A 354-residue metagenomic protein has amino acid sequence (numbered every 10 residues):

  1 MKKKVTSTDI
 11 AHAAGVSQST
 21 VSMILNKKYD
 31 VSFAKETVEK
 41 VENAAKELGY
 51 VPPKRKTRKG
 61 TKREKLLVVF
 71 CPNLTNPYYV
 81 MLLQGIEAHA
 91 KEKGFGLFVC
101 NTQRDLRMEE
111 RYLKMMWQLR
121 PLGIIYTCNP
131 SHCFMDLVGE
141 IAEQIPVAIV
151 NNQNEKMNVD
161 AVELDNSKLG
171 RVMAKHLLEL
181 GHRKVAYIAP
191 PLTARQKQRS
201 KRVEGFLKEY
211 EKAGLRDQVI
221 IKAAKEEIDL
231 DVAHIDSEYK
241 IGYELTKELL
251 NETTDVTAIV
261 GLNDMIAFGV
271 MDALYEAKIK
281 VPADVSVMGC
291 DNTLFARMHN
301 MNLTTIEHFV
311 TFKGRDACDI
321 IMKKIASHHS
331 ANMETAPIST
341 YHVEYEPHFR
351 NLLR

Functional and structural regions predicted by a protein language model:
K2-T6, A45-Y78, L82, K93 (+1 more regions): N-terminal helix-turn-helix/winged-helix DNA-binding helices and compositionally similar short basic alpha-helical
S17-S22, A34: Short coil turns linking two alpha-helices in DNA-binding domains
T20-M23, K59-L74, K184-L192: Short beta-strand segments enriched in small/hydrophobic residues
K91-N101, L207-Y239: Short beta-strand elements in bilobed, periplasmic/extracellular small-molecule ligand-binding domains
T127-V172, I188-L192, M265, D291-L303: Flexible loop/hinge segments that line or gate small-molecule binding clefts
D160-I188, E204, K208, Y239-E248 (+1 more regions): Hydrophobic alpha-helical segments within soluble ligand-binding/sensing domains
M173-R216, E334-L352: An alpha-beta-alpha
Y243, K247-R354: Flexible loop/turn connectors
